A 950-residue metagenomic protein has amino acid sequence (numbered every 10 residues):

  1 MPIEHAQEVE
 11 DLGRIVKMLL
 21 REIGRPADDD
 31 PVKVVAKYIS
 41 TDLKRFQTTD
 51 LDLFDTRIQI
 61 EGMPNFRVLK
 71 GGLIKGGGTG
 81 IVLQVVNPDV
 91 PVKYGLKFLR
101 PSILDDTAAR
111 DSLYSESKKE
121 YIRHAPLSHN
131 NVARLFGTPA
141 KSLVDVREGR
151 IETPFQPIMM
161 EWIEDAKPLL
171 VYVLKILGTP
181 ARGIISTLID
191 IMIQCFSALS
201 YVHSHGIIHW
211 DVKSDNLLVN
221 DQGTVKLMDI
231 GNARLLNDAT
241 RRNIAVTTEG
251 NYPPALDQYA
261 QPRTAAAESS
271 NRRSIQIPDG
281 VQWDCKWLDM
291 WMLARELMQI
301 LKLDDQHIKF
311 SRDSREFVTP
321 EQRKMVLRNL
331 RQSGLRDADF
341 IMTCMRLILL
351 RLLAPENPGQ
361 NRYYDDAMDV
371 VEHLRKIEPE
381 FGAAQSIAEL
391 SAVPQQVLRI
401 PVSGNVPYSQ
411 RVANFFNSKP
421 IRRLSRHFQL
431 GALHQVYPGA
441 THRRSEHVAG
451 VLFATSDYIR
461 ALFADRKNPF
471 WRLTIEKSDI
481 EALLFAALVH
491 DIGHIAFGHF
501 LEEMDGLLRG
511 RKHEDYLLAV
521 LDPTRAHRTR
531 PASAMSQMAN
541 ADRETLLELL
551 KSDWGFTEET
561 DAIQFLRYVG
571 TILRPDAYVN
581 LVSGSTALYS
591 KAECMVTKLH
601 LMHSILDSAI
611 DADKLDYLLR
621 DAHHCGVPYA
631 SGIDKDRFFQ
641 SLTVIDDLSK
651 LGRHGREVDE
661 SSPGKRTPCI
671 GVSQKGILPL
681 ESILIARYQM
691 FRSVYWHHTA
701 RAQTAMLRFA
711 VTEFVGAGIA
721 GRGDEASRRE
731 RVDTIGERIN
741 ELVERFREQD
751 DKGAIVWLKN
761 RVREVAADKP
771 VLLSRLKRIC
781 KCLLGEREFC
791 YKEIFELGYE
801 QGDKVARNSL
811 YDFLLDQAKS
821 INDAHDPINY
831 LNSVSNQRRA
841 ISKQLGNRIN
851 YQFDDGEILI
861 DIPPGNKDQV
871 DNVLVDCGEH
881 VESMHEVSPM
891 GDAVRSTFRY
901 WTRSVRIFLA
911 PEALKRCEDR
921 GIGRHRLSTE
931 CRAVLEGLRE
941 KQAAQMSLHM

Functional and structural regions predicted by a protein language model:
H5-M63: Juxta-kinase regulatory segment immediately upstream of eukaryotic protein kinase catalytic domains
P88-Y114: ATP-binding glycine-rich loop module of kinase domains
R134-P154: Short beta-strand micro-motifs within the conserved protein kinase catalytic domain, predominantly in the N-lobe
R150-K167: Conserved short submotifs of the Hanks-type protein kinase catalytic core that shape the nucleotide-binding pocket
I191-M192: Activation segment signature within eukaryotic-like protein kinase domains
H203-V219: Catalytic-loop of the protein kinase fold
A384-F485, G493-A806: Sequence-structural signature of the catalytic-core scaffold of metal-dependent phosphohydrolases that act on
